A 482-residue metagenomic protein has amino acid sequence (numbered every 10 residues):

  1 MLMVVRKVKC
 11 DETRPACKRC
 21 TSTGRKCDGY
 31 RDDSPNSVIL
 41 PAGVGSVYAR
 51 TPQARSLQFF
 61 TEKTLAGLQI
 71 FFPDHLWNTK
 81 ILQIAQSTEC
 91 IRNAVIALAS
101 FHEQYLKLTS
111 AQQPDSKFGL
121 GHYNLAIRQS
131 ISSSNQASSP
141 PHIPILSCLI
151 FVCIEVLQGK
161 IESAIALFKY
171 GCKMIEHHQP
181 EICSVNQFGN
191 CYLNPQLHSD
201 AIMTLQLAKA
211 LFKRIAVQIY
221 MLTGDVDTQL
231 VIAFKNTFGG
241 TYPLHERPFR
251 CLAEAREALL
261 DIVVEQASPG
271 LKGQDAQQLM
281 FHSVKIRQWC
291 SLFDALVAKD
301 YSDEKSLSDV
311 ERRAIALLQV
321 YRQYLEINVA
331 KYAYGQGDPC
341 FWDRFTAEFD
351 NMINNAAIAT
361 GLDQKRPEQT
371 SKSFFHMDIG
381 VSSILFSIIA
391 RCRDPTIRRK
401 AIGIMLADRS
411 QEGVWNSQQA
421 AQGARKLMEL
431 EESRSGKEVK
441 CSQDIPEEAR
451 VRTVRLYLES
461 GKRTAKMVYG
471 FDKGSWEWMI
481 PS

Functional and structural regions predicted by a protein language model:
M1-R31, F71-F72, S139: N-terminal cysteine-rich, zinc-dependent DNA-binding domains of eukaryotic transcription factors
D33-T88, R92-F101, L106-V284, S302-I315 (+1 more regions): Intrinsically disordered, low-complexity acidic/Ser/Thr-rich segments used as protein-protein interaction/activation
F71, S371-I379, P395-S482: C-terminal region signature
H122, Q129, L167, E348 (+1 more regions): Alpha-helical solenoid repeat scaffolds, predominantly canonical TPR units
Q129, Q136, M174, L296-K299 (+3 more regions): Residue position in alpha-helical solenoids
P141-L149, L307-Y332, S371-R399, G403-L406 (+1 more regions): Amphipathic alpha-helical protein-interaction segments enriched in hydrophobic
K285-N355: Long, well-ordered mid-to-C-terminal structural blocks that present hydrophobic/aromatic surfaces
G337-I388: Structured C-terminal portions of repeat-based eukaryotic scaffold domains
